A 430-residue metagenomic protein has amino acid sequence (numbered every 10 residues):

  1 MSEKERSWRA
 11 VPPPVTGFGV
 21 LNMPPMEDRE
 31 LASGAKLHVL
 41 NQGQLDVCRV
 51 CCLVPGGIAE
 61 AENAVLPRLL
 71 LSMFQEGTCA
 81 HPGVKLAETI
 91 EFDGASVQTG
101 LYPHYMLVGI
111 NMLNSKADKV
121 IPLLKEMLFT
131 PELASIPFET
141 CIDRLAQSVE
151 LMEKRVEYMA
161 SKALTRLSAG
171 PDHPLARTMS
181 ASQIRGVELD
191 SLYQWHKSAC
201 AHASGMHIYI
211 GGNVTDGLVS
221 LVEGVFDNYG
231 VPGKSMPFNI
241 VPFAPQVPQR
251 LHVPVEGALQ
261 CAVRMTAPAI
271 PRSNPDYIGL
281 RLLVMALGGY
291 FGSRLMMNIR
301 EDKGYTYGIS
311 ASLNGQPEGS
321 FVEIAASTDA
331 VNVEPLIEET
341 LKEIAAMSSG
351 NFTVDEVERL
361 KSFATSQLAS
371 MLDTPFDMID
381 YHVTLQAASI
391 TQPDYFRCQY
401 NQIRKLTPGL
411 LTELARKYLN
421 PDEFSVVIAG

Functional and structural regions predicted by a protein language model:
M1-T89, Y193-N298, I337-L341, E423-G430: His/Glu-rich zincin catalytic helix
M1-V11, E30, K85-M236, E301-G430: Charge-rich, well-structured scaffold segments of protease-associated domains
